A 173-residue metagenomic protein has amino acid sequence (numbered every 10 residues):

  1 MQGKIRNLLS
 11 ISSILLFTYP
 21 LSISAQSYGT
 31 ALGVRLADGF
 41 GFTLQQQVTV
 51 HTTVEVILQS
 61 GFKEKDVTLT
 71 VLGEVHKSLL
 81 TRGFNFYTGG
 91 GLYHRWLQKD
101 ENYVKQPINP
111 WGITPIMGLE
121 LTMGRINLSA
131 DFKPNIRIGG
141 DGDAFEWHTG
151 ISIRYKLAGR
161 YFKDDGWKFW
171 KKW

Functional and structural regions predicted by a protein language model:
M1-Y28: Bacterial Sec-dependent N-terminal signal peptides
I23-F62, T68, W173: Short glycine/proline- and aromatic-enriched beta-strand/turn motifs that initiate or cap beta-hairpins
S24-Y28, H51, S78-N85, G124-R125 (+2 more regions): Short loop/turn motifs that connect adjacent beta-strands in outer-membrane beta-barrel proteins
A25-A31, I113, K133, S152: A membrane-pore/channel beta-structure motif
Y28, L36-F40, K65-L69, F84 (+2 more regions): Residues that define the transmembrane beta-barrel architecture of outer-membrane proteins
V48-A130: Gram-negative (and chloroplast) outer-membrane scaffold detector with strong preference for beta-barrel transmembrane
K65-V67, L97-E101, G139-D143, R160-D164: Outer-membrane beta-barrel proteins
N127-L157: A contiguous, mid-protein "functional segment" used to position or interact with cofactors/ions or partner subunits
